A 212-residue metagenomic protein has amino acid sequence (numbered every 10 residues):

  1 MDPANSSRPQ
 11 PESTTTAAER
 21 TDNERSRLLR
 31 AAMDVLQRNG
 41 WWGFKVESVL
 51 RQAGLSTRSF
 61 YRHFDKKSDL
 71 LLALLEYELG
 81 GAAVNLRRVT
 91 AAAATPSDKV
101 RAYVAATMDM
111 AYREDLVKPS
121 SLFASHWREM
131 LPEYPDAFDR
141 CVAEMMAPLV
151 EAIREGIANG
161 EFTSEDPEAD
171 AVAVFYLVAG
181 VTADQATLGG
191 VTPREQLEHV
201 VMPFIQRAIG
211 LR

Functional and structural regions predicted by a protein language model:
M1-N23: N-terminal intrinsically disordered/low-complexity leader segments
T21-A32, V49, L74-A82, L86 (+1 more regions): Generic hydrophobic, amphipathic alpha-helix propensity
R27, V35-D69, A73: Helix-turn-helix
A73, Y77, R87-E114, A171-V174 (+1 more regions): Hydrophobic alpha-helical connector segments
G80-A83, P132-N159, E168-A173, H199: Amphipathic alpha-helical packing segments from all-alpha helical-bundle domains
M108-V150: Short secondary-structure transition hinges
D109-R113, E151, E155, V174-T192 (+1 more regions): Amphipathic C-terminal alpha-helical segment
